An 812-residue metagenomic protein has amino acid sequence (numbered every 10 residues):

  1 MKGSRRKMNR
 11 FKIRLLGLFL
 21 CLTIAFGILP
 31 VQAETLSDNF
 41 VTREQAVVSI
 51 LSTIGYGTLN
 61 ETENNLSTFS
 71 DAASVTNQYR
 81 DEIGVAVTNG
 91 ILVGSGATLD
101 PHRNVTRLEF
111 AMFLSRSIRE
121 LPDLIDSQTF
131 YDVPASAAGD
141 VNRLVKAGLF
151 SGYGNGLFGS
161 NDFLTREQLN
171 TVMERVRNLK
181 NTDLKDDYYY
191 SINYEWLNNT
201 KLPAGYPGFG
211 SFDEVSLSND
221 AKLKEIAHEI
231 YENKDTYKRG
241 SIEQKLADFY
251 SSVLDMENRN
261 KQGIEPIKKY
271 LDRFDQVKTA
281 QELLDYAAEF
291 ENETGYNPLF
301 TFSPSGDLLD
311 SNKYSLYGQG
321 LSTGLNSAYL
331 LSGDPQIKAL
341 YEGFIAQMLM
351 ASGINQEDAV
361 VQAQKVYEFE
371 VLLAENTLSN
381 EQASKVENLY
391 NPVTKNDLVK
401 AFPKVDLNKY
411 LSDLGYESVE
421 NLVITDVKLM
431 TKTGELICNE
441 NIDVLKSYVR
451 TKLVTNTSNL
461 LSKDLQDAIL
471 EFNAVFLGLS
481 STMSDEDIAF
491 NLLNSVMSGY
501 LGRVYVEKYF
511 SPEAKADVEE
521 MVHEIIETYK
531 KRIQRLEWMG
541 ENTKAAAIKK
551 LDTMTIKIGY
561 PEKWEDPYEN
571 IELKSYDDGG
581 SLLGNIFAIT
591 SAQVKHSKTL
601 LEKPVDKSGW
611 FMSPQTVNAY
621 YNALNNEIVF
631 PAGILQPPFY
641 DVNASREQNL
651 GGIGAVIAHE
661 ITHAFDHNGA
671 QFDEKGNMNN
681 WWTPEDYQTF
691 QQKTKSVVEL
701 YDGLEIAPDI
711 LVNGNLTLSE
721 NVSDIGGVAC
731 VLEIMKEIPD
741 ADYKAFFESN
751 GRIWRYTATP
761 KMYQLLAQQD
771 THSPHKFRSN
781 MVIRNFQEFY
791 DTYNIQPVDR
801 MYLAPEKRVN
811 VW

Functional and structural regions predicted by a protein language model:
K2-G3, N9-D81, T88-L108, L114-D140 (+4 more regions): Feature responds to low-complexity, polar/acidic, surface-exposed segments characteristic of secreted/exported proteins
T35-S37, T68-A73, T98-P101, Q128-Y131 (+12 more regions): Second-shell loop/turn segments in exported
E44, V48, S52, R80-T88 (+23 more regions): Solvent-exposed, polar/charged alpha-helical surfaces in well-ordered, non-transmembrane soluble domains, broadly
L51-L59, V87-I91, S115-D123, V145-L149 (+23 more regions): Sec-exported extracytoplasmic/periplasmic mature domains
T106, T165, Y576-G580: Alpha/beta-hydrolase fold active-site neighborhood
D183-D187, S191-V253: Active-site-surrounding "flap" and adjacent substrate/cofactor-binding loops of secreted or lumenal enzymes, prototyped
S216, V427, N494-S498, G502-W812: Intrinsically disordered, low-complexity linker/terminal regions across diverse proteins
I226-E520, E524: Noncatalytic, helix-rich "gating/capping" subdomain that lines the substrate-entry/channel surface of large enzyme
